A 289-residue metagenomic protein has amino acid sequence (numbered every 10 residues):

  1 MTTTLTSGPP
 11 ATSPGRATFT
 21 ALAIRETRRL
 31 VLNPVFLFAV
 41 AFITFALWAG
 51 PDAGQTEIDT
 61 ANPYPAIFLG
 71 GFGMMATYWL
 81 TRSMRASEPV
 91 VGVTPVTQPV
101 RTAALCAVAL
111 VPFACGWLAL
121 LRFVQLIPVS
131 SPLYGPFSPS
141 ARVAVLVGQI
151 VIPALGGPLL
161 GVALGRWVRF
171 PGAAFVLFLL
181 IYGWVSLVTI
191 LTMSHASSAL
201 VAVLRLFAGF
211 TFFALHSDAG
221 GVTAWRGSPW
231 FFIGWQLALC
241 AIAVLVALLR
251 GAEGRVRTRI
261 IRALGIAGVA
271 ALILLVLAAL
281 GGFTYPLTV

Functional and structural regions predicted by a protein language model:
M1-S83, Q236-V289: Hydrophobic alpha-helical transmembrane segments
G8-F19, A53-I58, S83-V96, L121-Q125 (+2 more regions): Hydrophobic alpha-helical transmembrane segments
P9-R16, S130-F137, L191-V203, A219: Intrinsically disordered, low-complexity coil segments
S13-F38, T94-V111, P139-V145, Q149 (+3 more regions): N-terminal export and membrane-targeting signals
T44-F72, A76-T77, C106-F175: Secretory targeting signals
M75-G116: Helix-loop-helix units of permease transmembrane domains in multi-pass membrane transporters, especially ABC
R85, P89, I127-P132, V168 (+4 more regions): Membrane-interfacial segments
L180-I266, L275-V289: Terminal transmembrane helical anchor/hairpin motif
